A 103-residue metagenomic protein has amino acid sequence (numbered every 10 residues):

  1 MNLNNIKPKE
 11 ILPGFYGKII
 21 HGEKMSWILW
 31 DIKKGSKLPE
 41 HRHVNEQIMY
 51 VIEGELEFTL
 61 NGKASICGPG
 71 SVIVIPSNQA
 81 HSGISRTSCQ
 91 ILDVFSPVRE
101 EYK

Functional and structural regions predicted by a protein language model:
N5-S36, V94: A short glycine-rich, His/Asp/Glu-containing loop-to-beta-strand
E23, T59-K63, R86: Short strand-coil-strand connectors
D31-K33, H43-F58: Short, conserved beta-strand element in jelly-roll/cupin
K37-L38, E57, I73, S77-S82: Histidine-centered metal-chelating micro-motifs
P39, I48, K63-S65: Short, surface-exposed secondary-structure edge patches
I52-E53, G68-P69, T87: A cytosolic small-molecule/anion-sensing beta-strand core signal
G62-S77: Short acidic-glycine-tyrosine-enriched beta hairpin
S77-E101: Ligand-binding loop in jelly-roll beta-barrel domains
